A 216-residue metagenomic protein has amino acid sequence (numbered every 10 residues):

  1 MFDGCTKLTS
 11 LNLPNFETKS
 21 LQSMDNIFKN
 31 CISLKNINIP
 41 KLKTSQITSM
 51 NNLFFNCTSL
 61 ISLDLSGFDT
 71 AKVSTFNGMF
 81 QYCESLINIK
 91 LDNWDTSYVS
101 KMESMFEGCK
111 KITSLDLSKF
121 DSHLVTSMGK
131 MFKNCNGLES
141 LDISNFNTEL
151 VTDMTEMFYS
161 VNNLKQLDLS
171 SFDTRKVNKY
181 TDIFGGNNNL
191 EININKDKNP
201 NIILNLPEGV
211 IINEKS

Functional and structural regions predicted by a protein language model:
M1-S216: Negatively charged
